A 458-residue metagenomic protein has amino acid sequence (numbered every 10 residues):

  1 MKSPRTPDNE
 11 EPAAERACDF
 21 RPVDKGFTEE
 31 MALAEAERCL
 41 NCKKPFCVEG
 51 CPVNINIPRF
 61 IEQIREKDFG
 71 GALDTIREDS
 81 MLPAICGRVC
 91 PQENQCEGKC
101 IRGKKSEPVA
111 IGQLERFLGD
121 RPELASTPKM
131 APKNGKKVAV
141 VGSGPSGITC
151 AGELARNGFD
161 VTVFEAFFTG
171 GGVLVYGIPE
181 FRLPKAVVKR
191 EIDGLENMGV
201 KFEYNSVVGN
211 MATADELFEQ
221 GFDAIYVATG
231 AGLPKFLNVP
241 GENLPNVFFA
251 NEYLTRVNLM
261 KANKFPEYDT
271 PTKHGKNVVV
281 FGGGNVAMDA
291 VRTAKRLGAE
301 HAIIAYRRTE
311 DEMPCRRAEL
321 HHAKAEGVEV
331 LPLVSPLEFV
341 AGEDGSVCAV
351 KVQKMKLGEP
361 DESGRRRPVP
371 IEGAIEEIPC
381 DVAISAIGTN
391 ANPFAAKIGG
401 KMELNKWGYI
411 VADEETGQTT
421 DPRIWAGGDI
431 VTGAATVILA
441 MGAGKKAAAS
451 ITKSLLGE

Functional and structural regions predicted by a protein language model:
R16-A34, I55-R88, K105-A131, V257-N258: Ferredoxin-type iron-sulfur electron-transfer modules in oxidoreductases and energy-metabolism complexes
E37-R59, M81-K104: Local cysteine-cluster metal-coordination motifs and their immediate loop/turn environment, predominantly Fe-S cluster
E115-P132, R190-N210, P234-L297, N405-E415 (+1 more regions): Glycine-rich dinucleotide-binding loop and its adjacent helix/turn
P132, K137-V141, K189-V239, E338-A349 (+3 more regions): Feature captures the FAD/FMN-dependent oxidoreductase FAD-binding
K137-T162, A287-K295: N-terminal Rossmann-like FAD-binding beta1-loop-alpha1 element of flavoenzymes
D160-V163, F167-M198, F202-E203, V291-E338: Rossmann-like dinucleotide-binding cores of NAD(P)H-dependent redox enzymes
N243-G275, P360-A434: FAD-site-proximal beta/loop scaffold in flavoenzymes
I430-G457: A conserved FAD-binding loop/helix module that cradles the flavin
